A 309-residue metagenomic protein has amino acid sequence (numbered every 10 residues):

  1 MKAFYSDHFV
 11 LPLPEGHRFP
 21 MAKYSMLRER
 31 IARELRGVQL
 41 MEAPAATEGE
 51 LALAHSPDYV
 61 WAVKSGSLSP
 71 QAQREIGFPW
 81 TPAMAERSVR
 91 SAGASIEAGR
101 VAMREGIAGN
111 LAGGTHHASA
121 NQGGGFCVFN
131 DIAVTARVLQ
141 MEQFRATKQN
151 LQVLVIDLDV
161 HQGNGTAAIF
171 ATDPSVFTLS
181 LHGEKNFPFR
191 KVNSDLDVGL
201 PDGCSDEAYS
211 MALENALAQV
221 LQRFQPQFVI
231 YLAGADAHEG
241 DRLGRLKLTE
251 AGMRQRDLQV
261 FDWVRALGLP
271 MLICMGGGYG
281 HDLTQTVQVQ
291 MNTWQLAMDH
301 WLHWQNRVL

Functional and structural regions predicted by a protein language model:
M1-A46: N-terminal low-complexity, Ser/Thr- and acidic-residue-enriched intrinsically disordered segments
D7-F9, P57, G114-T115: Short, flexible active-site-adjacent loop segments at beta-strand->alpha-helix junctions, enriched in small/polar
H8-L13, A45-G49, Q71-M84: Glycine-/proline-rich flexible loop or hinge segments
G37-E48, L272-H281: Acidic carboxylate-rich catalytic motifs and surrounding loops in phosphoryl-/glycosyl-chemistry enzymes
P44-G49, L111-T115: Short, glycine/charge-rich beta-strand/loop segments that flank catalytic centers and engage negatively charged groups
A46-L68: Charged, often glycine-rich, active-site loop that binds/positions anionic groups
P70-L309: A general "terminal functional-core" signal
